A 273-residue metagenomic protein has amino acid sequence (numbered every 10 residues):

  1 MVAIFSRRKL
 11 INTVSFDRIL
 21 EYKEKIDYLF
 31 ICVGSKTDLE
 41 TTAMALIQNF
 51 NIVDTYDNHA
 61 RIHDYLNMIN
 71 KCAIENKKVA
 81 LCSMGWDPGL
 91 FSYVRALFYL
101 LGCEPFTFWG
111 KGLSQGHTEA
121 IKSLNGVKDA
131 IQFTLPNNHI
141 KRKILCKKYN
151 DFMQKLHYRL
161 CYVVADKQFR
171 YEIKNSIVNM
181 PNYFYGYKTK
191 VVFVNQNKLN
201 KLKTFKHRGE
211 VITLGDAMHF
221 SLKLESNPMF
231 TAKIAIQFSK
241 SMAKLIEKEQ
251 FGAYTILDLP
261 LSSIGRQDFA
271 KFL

Functional and structural regions predicted by a protein language model:
M1-L20, G112-S239: C-terminal substrate-binding/catalytic lobe of Rossmann-fold NAD(P)-dependent oxidoreductases
N12, Y28-V33, A243, G252: Metallocofactor- and cofactor-centric catalytic cores in central/energy metabolism, strongly enriched
I19-T55: Rossmann-fold NAD(P) dinucleotide-binding segment
Y56-C82: Rossmann-fold NAD(P)-binding glycine/threonine-rich loop
H59-I62, S83-S92, G112-Q115, K167 (+1 more regions): Gly/Ser/Thr-rich loops at beta-strand to alpha-helix junctions that form or flank small-molecule/cofactor-binding
K78-L100, I234-A235: Short alpha-helices
G89-P105, E119-D129: Oxidoreductase and adenylate-handling cofactor-binding alpha/beta cores
H219-L273: NAD(P)-dependent Rossmann-like dehydrogenase/reductase catalytic/cofactor-binding core
